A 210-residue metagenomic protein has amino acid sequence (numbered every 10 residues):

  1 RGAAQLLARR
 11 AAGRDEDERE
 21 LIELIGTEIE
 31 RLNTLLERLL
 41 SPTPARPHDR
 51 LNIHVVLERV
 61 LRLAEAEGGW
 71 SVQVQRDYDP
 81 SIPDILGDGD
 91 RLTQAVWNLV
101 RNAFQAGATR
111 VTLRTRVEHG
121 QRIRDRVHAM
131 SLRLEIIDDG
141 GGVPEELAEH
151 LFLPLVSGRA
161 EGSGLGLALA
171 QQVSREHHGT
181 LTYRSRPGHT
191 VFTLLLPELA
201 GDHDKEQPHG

Functional and structural regions predicted by a protein language model:
E18-E67: Conserved DHp (HisKA) dimerization/phosphotransfer helix of two-component histidine kinases, i.e., the long coiled-coil
P44-D49, D84-G87, G158: Conserved micro-motifs of the catalytic ATP-binding
S71-P83, E118: Conserved catalytic submotifs in the C-terminal HATPase_c
M130-S131, V143-P154: Short conserved segment of the HATPase_c
D138: Acidic ATP/Mg2+-coordinating residue in the GHKL
G166, A170: Short alpha-helical Gxxx[C/S/T] motif in the catalytic ATP-binding
